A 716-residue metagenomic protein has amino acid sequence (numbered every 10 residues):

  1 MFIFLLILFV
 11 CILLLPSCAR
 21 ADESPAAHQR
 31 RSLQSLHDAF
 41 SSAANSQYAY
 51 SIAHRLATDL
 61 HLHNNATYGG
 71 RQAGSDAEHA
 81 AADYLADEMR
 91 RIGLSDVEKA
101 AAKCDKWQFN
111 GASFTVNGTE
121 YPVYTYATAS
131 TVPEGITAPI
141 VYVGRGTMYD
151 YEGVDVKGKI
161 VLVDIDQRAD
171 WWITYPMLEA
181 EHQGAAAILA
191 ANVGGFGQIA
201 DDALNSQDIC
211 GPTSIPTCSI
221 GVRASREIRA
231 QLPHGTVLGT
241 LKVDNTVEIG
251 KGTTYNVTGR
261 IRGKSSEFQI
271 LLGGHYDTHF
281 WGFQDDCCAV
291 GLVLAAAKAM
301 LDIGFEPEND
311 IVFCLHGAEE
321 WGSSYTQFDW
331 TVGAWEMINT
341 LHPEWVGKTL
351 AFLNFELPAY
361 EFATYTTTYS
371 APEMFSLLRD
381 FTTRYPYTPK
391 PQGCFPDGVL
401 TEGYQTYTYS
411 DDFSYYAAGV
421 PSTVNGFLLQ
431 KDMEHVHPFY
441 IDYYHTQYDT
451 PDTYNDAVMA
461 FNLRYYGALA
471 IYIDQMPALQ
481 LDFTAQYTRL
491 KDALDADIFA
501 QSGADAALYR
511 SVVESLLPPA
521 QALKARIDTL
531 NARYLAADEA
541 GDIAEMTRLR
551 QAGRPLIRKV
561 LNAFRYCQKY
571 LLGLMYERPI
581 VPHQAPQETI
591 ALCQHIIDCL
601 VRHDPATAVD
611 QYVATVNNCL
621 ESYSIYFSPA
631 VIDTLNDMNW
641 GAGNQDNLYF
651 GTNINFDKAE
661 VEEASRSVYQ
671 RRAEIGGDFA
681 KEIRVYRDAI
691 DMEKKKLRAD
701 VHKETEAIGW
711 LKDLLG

Functional and structural regions predicted by a protein language model:
L15-P25: Bacterial Sec-dependent signal peptides at the C-terminal "C-region" and cleavage site
S35-H37, T119-G153, Q207-F283, L294-E306: Soluble metallo-hydrolase cores and metallopeptidase-like ectodomains found primarily in the secretory/periplasmic
L36-A44, L62-D76, Y142, D164-M177 (+7 more regions): Second-shell loop/turn segments in exported
Q47, H54, T58-I160: Noncatalytic luminal/extracellular "stalk/propeptide" segments of secretory-pathway proteins
S75, Y124-P216, T401: Extracellular/luminal Protease-associated
R168-Y175, E179, N256, T278-F375: Acidic/histidine-rich catalytic neighborhood of metal-dependent amide-processing enzymes
G252, P358-T488: Active-site-adjacent substrate-binding region of metalloamidase/peptidase-like peptide-processing proteins
R464-Y465, I473-G716: C-terminal non-catalytic alpha-helical accessory regions
